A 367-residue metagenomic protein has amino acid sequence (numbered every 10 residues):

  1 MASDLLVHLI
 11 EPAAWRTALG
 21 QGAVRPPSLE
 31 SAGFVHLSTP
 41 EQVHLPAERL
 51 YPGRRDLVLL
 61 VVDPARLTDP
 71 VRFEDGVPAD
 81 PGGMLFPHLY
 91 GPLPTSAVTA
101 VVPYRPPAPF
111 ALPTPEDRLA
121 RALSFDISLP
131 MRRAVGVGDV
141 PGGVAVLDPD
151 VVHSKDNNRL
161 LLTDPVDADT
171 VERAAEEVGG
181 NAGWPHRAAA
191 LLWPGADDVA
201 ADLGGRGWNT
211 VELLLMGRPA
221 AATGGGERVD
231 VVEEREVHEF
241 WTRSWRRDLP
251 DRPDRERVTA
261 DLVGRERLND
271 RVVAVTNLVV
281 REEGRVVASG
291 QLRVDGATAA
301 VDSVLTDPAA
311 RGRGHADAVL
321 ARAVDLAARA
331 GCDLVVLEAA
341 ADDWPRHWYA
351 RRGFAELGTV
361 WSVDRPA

Functional and structural regions predicted by a protein language model:
A108-A182, G195: N-terminal charged segments
P113-A122, L161, P165, D169 (+4 more regions): Short amphipathic alpha-helix that is part of the acyltransferase structural core
V137-P141, G195-N209, A274-A288: Conserved beta-hairpin
P165-E239, L249-P250, W361-R365: Acyl-donor-binding surface of acyltransferase catalytic domains
A168-E177, S303-T306, G312-R329, R351: Conserved acetyl-CoA-binding loop-helix of GNAT-fold acetyltransferases
A182-W193, A327-A340: Conserved GNAT acetyl-CoA-binding A-motif
A196-N209, D317, A341-T359: Conserved active-site alpha-helix within GNAT-family acetyltransferase domains
E266-T306: A conserved beta-strand-loop-helix scaffold within acyl/acetyltransferase catalytic domains
